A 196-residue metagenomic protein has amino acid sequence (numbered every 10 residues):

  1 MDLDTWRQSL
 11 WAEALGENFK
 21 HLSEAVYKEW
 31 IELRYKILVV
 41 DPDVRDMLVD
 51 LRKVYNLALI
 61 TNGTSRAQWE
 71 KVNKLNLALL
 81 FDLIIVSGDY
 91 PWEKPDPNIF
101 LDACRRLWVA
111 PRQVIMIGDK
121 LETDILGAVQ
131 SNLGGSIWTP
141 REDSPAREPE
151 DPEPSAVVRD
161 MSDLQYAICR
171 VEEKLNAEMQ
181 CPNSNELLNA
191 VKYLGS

Functional and structural regions predicted by a protein language model:
M1-E29: A metal-dependent, Asp-based hydrolase signature
T5, A25-K28, E32-A58, P97: Short, acidic loop-to-helix structural element flanking the phosphoryl-transfer center in phosphate-processing enzymes
Q8, Y35, W69-V72: Hydrophobic alpha-helical segments, especially transmembrane helices and their immediate juxtamembrane helical caps
A14-E17, L33, S87-G88: Alpha-helix C-capping/helix-to-loop hinge sites
A14-N18, V54, R106: Alpha-helical structural context
H21, R45, V49, A58-S196: Asp-based, Mg2+/Mn2+-dependent phosphohydrolase catalytic module
